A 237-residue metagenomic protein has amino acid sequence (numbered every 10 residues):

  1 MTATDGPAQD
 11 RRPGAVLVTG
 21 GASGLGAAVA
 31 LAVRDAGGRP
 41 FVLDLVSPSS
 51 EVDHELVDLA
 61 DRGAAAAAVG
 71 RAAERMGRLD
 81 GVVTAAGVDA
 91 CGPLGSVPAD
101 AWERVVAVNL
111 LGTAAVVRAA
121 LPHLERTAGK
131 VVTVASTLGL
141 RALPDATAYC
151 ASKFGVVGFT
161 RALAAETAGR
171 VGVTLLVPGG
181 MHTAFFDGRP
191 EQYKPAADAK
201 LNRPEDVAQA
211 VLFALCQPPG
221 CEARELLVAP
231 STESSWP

Functional and structural regions predicted by a protein language model:
A3, P7-F41: Canonical Rossmann dinucleotide-binding motif of NAD(H)/NADP(H)-dependent dehydrogenases/reductases, specifically
V57-A67, A99: The beta1-alpha1 cofactor-binding region of Rossmann-like NAD(H)/NADP(H)-dependent oxidoreductases
A85-A90: Conserved NAD(P)H cofactor-binding loop of Rossmann-fold oxidoreductase domains
P93-L94, A101-E103: Substrate-binding pocket helix/loop in short-chain dehydrogenase/reductase
V117, S152: Active-site helix of classical SDR
S136: Residue(s) in the substrate-gating loop at a strand-loop-helix junction that position the organic substrate next
G169, L175-L176, P195-W236: C-terminal helical subdomain
